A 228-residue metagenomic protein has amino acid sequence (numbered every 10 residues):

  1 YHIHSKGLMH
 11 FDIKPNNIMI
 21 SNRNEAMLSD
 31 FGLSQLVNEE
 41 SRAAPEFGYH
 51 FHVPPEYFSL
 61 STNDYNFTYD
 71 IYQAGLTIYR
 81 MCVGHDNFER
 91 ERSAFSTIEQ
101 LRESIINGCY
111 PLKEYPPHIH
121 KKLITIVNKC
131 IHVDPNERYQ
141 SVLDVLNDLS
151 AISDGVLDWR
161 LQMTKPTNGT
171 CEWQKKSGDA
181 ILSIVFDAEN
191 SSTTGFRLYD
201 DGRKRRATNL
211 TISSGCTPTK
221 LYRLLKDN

Functional and structural regions predicted by a protein language model:
H4-I20: Catalytic-loop of the protein kinase fold
A43-L60: Conserved activation segment of eukaryotic-like protein kinases, specifically the C-terminal portion of the activation
M81-C82: Hydrophobic anchor on a C-lobe helix of Hanks-type protein kinase catalytic domains
H118-V133: Conserved C-terminal C-lobe helix
R138: Conserved HRD-motif arginine in the catalytic loop of eukaryotic-like protein kinases
V156-N228: Regulatory extensions appended to serine/threonine kinase catalytic cores
